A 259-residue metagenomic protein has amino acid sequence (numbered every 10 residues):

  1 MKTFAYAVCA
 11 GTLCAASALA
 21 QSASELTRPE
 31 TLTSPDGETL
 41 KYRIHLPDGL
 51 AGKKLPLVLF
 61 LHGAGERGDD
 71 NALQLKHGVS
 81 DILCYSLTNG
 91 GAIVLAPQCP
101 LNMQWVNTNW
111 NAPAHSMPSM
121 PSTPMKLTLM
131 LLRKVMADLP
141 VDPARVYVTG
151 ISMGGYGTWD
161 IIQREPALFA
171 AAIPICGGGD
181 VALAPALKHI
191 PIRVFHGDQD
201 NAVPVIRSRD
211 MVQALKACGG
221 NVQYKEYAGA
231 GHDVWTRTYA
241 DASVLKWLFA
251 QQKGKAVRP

Functional and structural regions predicted by a protein language model:
A18-L57, A92, P124-L131, T149 (+8 more regions): A domain-start/cap signature at the N-terminus of enzymes
D48-K53, V106-S152: Gly/Ser-rich "nucleophile elbow"/oxyanion-hole loop immediately N-terminal to the catalytic nucleophile in hydrolases
A64-M125: Active-site machinery of serine-nucleophile hydrolases
A72-Q74, P204-A214: Short alpha-helix in the alpha/beta-hydrolase fold that links the catalytic acid
R133-K188: Primarily recognizes the serine-hydrolase "nucleophile elbow" in alpha/beta-hydrolase and SGNH/GDSL folds
R193-H196, D200: Short beta-strand/loop motif that positions the catalytic acidic residue of the alpha/beta-hydrolase fold
G197, Y224-V234: Histidine-bearing beta->alpha loop at or near hydrolase active sites
W235-K246: Post-His helix in hydrolase/transferase enzymes
